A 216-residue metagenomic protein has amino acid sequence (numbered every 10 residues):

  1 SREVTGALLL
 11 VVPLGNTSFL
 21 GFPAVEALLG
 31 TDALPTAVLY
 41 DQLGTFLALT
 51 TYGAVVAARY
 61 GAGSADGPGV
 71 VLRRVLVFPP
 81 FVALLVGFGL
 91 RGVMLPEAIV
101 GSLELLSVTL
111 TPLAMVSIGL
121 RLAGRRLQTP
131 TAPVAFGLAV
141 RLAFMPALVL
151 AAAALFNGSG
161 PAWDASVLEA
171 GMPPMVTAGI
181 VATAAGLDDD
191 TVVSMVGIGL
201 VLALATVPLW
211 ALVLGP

Functional and structural regions predicted by a protein language model:
S1-P216: Alpha-helical transmembrane segments of multi-pass small-molecule/ion transporters
